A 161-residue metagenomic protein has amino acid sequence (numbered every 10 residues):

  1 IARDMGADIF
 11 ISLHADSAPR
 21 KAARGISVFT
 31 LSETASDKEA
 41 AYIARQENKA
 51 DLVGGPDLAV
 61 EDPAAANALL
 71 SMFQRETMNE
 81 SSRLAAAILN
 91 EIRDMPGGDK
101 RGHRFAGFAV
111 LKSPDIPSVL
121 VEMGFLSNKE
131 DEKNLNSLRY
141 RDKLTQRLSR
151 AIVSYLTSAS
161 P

Functional and structural regions predicted by a protein language model:
I1-P161: Active-site-proximal helix/loop segments of hydrolytic enzymes
